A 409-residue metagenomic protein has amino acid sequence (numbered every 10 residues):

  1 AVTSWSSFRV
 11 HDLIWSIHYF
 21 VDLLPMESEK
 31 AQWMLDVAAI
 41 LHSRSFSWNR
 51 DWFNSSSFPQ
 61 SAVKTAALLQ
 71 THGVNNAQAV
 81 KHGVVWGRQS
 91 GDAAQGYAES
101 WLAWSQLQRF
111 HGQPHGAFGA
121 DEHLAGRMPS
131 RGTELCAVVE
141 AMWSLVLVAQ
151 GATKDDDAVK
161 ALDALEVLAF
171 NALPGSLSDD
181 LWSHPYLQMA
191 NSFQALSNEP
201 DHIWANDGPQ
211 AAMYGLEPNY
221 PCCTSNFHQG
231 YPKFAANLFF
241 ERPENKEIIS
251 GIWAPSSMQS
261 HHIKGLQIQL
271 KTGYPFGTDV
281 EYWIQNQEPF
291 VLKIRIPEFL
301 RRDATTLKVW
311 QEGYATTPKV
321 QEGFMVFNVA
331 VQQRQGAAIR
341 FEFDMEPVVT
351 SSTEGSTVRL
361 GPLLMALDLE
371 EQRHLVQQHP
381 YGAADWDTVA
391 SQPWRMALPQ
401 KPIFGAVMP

Functional and structural regions predicted by a protein language model:
A1, F20-A39, G87-W101, Q108 (+1 more regions): Structural helix-adjacent loops and short alpha-helical linkers that scaffold large soluble proteins
A1, L35-P59, A98-G116, V167-S178: Long, well-ordered core segments of solenoidal/helical folds
A1-V10, E27, S47-Q95, H111-E140 (+2 more regions): Solvent-exposed loop and edge beta-strand segments that line ligand/cofactor-binding and catalytic clefts
D12-E27, Q78-A93, P129, E140-K154 (+2 more regions): Well-ordered alpha-helical scaffold segments within catalytic/enzyme domains
D163-N171, S176, D180-A190, Q194-V280 (+1 more regions): C-terminal beta-rich recognition modules with glycine/proline-rich loops and embedded aromatic residues
W283-L300: Surface-exposed beta-strand/loop patches in extracellular or lumenal glycoproteins
I296, G336-P347: Short, hydrophobic/aromatic-enriched beta-strand segments in well-ordered soluble domains
R302-V329, V349-T353: Solvent-exposed beta-strand/loop surfaces of large extracellular or lumenal domains
